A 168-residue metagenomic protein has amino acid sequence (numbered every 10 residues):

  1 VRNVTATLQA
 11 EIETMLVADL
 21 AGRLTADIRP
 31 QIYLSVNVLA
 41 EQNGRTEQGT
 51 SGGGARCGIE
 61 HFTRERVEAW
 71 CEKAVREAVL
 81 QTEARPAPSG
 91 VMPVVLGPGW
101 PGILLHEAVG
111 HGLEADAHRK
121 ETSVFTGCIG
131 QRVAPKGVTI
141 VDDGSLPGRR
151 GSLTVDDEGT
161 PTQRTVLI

Functional and structural regions predicted by a protein language model:
V1-L153, T160-P161: Active-site bordering "gate/hinge" segments that shape substrate access to catalytic or cofactor-binding pockets
D157-I168: Long, well-ordered mid-to-C-terminal structural blocks that present hydrophobic/aromatic surfaces
